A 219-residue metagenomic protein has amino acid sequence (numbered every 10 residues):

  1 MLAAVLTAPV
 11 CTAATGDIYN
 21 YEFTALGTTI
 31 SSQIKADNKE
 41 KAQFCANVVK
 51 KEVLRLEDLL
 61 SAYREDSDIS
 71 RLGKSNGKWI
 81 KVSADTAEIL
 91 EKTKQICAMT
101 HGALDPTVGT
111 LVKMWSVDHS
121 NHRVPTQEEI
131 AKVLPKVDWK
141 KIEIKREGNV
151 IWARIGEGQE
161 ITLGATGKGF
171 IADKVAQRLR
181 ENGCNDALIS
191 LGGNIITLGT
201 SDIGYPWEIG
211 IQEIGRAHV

Functional and structural regions predicted by a protein language model:
M1-H218: Mature catalytic core of soluble alpha/beta enzymes
